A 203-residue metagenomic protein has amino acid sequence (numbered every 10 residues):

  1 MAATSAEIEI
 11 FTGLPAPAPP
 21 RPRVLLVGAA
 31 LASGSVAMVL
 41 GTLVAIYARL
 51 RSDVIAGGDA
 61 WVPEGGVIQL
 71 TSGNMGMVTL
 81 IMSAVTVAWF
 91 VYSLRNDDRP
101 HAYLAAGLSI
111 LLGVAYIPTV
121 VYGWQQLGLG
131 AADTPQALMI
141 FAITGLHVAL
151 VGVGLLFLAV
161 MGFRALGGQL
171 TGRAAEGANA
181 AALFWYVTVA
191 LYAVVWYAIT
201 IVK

Functional and structural regions predicted by a protein language model:
M1-K203: ...captures the hydrophobic TM-helix bundle architecture rather than a specific catalytic motif, and can also fire on
